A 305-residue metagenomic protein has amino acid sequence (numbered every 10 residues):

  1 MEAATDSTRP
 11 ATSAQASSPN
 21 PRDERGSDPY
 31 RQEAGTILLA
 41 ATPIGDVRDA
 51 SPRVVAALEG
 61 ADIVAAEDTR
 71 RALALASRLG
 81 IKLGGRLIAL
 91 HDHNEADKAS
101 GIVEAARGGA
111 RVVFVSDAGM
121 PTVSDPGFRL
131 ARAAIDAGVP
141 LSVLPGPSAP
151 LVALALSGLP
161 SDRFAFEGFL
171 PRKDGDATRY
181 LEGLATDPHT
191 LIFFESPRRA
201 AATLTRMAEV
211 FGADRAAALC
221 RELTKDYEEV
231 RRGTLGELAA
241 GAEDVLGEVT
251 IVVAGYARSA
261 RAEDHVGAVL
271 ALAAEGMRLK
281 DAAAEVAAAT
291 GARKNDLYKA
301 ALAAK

Functional and structural regions predicted by a protein language model:
E2-H91: Glycine-rich, flexible N-terminal cofactor/catalytic loop recognition
E2-S17, A34, R111, T190 (+1 more regions): A contiguous loop/helix-start segment that scaffolds small-molecule binding in enzyme catalytic cores
L58-V64, G138-S142, T190-L191: Short active-site oxyanion
A66-E67, D125, F194: Short beta-strand scaffold positions
I88-A96, L170-P171: Conserved helicase motor
N94, A118-P126, R172, R198: Acidic, metal-coordinating catalytic cores used for nucleic-acid/nucleotide bond scission and strand-transfer chemistry
T122-A137, L204, A208: Short Gly/Thr/Asp-enriched flexible loops that form oxyanion-binding sites at enzyme active sites
R129-D187: Class I SAM-dependent methyltransferase SAM-binding "motif I" and its flanking Rossmann-like core
